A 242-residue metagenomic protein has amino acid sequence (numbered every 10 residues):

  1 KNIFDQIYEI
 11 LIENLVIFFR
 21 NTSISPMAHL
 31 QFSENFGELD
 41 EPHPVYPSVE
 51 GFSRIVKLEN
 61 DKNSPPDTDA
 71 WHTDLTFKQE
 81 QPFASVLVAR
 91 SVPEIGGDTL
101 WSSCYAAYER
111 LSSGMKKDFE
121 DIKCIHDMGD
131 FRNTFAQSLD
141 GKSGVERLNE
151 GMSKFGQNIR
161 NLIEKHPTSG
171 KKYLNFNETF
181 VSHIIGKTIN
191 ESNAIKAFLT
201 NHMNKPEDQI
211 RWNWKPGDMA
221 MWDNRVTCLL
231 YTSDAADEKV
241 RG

Functional and structural regions predicted by a protein language model:
K1-T99, F131, S138, G156 (+4 more regions): Non-heme Fe(II)-dependent double-stranded beta-helix
T22, R225-V226: Short, surface-exposed secondary-structure boundary micro-motifs
H72, V226-L229: Histidine-centered metal-chelating micro-motifs
L100, C104-M219: Double-stranded beta-helix
I184, W222, L229-L230: Short active-site-adjacent structural elements
Y231-V240: Conserved small/polar residues in nucleotide/adenosyl-binding loops
